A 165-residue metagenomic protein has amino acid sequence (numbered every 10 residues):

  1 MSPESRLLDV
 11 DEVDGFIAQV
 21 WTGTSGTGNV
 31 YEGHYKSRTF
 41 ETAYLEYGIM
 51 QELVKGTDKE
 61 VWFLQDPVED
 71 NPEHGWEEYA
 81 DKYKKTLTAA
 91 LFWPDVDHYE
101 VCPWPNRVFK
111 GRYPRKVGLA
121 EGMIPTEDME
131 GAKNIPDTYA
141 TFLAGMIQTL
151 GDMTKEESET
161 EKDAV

Functional and structural regions predicted by a protein language model:
M1-V165: Glycan-processing catalytic domains of CAZymes
